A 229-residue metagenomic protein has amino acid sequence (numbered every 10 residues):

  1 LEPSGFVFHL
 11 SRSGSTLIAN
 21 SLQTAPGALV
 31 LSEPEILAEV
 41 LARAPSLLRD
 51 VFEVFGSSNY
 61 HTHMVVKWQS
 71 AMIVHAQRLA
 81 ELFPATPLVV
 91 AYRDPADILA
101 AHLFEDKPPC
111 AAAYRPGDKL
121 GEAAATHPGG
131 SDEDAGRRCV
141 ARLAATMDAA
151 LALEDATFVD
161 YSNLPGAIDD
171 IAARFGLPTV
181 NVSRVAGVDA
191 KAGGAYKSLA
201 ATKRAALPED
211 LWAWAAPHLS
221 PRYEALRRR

Functional and structural regions predicted by a protein language model:
L1-V54: PAPS-dependent sulfotransferase catalytic core
V7-S11, N20, S32-P34, V66-M72 (+2 more regions): Short His-Asn-centered micro-motif
S21-A25, Q77-V89, A173-G176: Short, surface-exposed basic-aromatic patches at helix termini and helix-loop junctions that form
V30-S32, A85-R93, T179-V182: Short hydrophobic/aromatic-enriched beta-strand-loop microsegments
P45-N59, S70-I73, A100-D170: PAPS-dependent sulfotransferase catalytic domain
L82-F104: Conserved phosphate-donor/acceptor-positioning beta-strand/loop module used by diverse small-molecule
L151-D210: The conserved 3'-phosphoadenosine-5'-phosphosulfate
P208-R228: Trafficking entry modules
